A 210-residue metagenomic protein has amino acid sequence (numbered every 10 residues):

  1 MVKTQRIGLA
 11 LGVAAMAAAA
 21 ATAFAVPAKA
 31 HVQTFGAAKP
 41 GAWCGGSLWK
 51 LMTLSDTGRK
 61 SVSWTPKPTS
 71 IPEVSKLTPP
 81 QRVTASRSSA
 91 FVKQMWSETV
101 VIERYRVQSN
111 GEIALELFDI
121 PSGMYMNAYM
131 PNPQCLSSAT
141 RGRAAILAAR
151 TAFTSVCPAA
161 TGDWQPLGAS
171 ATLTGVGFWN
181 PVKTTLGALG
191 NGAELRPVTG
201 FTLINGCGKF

Functional and structural regions predicted by a protein language model:
V2-G12: Bacterial N-terminal signal peptides that target proteins for export
G12-A21: Bacterial N-terminal signal peptides
A21-V32: C-terminal region of N-terminal signal peptides and the immediate post-cleavage residues of exported proteins
A30-F210: OB-fold and OB-like single-stranded nucleic-acid-recognition modules and their adjacent interaction interfaces
